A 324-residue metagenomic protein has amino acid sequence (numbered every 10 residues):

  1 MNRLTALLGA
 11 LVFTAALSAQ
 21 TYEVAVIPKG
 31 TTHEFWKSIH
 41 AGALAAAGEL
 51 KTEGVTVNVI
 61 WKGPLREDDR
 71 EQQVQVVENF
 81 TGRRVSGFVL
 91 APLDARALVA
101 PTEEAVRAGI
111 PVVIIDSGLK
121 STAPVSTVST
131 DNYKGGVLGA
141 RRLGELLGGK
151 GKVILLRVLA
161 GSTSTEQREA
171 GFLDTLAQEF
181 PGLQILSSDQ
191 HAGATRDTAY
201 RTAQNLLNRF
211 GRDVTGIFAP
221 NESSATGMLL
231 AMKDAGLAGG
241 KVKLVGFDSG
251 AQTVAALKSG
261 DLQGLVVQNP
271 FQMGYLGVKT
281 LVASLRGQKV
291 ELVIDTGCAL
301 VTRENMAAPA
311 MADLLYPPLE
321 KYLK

Functional and structural regions predicted by a protein language model:
M1-L8: Bacterial N-terminal signal peptides that target proteins for export
A10-A19: Hydrophobic h-region of N-terminal signal peptides that target proteins for export in Gram-negative bacteria
A19-K324: A residue-level marker of the well-folded mature domains of exported/periplasmic proteins
